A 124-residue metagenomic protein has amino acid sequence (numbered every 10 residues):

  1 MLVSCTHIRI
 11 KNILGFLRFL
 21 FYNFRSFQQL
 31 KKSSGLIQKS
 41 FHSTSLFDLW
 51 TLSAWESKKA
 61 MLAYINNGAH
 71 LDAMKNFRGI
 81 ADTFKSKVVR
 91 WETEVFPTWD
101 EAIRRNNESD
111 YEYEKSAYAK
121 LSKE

Functional and structural regions predicted by a protein language model:
M1-D48, L62-A63, F84-E124: Short S/T/G/P-rich N-terminal loop/turn motif that feeds into the first structured element of a domain
K58-K87: An amphipathic, aromatic/His-enriched active-site/gating alpha helix that lines ligand/cofactor pockets
